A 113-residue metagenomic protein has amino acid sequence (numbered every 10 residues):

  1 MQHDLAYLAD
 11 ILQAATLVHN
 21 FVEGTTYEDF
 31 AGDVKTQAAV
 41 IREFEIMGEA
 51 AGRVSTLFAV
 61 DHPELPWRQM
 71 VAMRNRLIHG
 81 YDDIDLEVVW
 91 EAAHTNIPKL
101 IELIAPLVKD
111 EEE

Functional and structural regions predicted by a protein language model:
M1-E113: Solvent-exposed interaction patches of small proteins and small membrane subunits
